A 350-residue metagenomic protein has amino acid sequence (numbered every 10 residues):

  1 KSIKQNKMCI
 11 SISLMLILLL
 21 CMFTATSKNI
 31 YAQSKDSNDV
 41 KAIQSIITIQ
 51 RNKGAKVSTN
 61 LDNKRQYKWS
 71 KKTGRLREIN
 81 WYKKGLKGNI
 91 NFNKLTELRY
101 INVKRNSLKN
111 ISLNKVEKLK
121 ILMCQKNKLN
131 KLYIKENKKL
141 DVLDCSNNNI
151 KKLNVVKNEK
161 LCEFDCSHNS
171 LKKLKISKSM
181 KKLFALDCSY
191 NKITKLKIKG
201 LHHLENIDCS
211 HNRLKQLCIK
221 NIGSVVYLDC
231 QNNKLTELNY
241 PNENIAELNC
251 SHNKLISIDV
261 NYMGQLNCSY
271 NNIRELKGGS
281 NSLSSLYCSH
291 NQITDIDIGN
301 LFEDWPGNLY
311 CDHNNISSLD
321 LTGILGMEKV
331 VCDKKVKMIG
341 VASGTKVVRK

Functional and structural regions predicted by a protein language model:
S2-Y100, E117, K138, E159 (+2 more regions): N-terminal capping/linker segments that flank leucine-rich repeat
Y67-K72, I90-F92, I111-L113, L132-I134 (+6 more regions): Leucine-rich repeat
R77-I79, R99-V103, K120-C124, D141-C145 (+9 more regions): Conserved hydrophobic beta-strand positions in leucine-rich repeat
N89-I90, I111, L132, L153 (+9 more regions): Canonical leucine-rich repeat
K94-L98, K115-L119, E136-L140, K157-L161 (+9 more regions): Leucine-rich repeat
S285-K334: Ankyrin-repeat and related helical/solenoid repeat scaffolds used for protein-protein interactions
